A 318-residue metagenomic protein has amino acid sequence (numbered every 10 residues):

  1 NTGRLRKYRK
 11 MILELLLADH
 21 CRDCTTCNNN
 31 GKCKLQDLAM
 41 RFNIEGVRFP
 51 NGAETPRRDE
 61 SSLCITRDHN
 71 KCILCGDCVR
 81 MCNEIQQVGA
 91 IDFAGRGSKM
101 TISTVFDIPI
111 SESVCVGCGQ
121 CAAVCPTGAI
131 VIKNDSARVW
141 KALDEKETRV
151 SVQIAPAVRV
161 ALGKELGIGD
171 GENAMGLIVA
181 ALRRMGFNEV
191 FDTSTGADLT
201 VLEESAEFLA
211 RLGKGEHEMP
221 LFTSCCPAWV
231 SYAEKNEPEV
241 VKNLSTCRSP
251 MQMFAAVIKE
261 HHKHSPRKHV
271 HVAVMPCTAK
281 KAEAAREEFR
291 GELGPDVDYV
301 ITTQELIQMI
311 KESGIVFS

Functional and structural regions predicted by a protein language model:
N1-G117, A123, I130-A142, R149: Fe-S ferredoxin-like electron-transfer domains and their immediately adjacent linker/connector regions across
N1-L5, R9, L17, K133-S318: Iron-sulfur-associated redox domains of electron-transfer enzymes in respiratory and anaerobic energy metabolism
I44, C64, I73-G76, A122-P126 (+3 more regions): N-terminal start-of-chain detector that recognizes signal peptides and the immediate post-cleavage beginning
T55-R58, I65, I85, S98 (+9 more regions): A near-ubiquitous, low-amplitude feature marking generic local secondary-structure context
